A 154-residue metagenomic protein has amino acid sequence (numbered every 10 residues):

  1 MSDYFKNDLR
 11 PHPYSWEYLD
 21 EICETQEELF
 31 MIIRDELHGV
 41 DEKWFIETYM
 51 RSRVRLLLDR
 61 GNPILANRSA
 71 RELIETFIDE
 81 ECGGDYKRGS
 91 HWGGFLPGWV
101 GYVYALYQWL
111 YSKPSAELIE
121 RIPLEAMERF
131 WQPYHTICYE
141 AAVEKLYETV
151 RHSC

Functional and structural regions predicted by a protein language model:
S2-Y111, R121, E125, R129 (+1 more regions): C-terminal alpha-helical interaction appendages
A116-I119: Thiolate-centered catalytic microenvironments shared by cysteine-dependent enzyme domains
H152-S153: Extended, low-complexity intrinsically disordered regions enriched in proline/Ser/Thr/acidic residues
